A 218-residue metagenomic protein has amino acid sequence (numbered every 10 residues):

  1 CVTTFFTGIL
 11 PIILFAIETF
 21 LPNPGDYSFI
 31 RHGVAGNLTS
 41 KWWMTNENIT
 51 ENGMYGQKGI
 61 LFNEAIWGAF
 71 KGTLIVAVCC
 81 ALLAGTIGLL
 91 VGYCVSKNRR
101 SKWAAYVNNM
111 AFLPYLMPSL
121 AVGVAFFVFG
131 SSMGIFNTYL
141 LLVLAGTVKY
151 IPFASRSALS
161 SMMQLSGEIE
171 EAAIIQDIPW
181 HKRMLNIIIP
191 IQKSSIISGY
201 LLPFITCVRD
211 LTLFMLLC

Functional and structural regions predicted by a protein language model:
V2-P24, W42-M54, G59-M163, I187-L211 (+1 more regions): Membrane-water interface segments at the C-terminal ends of transmembrane alpha-helices in multi-pass inner-membrane
G33, T39-W42: Membrane-proximal transmembrane or re-entrant/amphipathic helices at the cytosolic face
E170-E171: Short alpha-helical segment that forms part of, or immediately flanks, the ligand-binding pocket in carbohydrate-active
Q176-I178, P190: Glycine/proline-centered hinge or cleavage motifs at structural transition points of membrane proteins
R183-M184: Solvent-exposed soluble domains appended to multi-pass membrane proteins
